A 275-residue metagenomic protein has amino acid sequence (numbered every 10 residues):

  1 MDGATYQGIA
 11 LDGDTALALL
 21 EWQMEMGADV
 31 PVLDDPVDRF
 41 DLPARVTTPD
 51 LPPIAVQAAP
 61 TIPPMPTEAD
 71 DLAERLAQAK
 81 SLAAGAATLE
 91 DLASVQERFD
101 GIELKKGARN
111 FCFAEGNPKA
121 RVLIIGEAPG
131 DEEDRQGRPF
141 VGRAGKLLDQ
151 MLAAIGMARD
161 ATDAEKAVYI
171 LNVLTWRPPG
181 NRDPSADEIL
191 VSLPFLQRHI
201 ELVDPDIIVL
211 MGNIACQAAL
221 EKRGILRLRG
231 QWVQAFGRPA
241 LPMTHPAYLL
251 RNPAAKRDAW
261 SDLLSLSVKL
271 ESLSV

Functional and structural regions predicted by a protein language model:
M1-G3: Intrinsic-disorder/low-complexity detector
T5-T47: N-terminal intrinsically disordered, low-complexity tails
D29-V30, D34-D41, V46-V275: A polyanion-binding, active-site-adjacent surface
